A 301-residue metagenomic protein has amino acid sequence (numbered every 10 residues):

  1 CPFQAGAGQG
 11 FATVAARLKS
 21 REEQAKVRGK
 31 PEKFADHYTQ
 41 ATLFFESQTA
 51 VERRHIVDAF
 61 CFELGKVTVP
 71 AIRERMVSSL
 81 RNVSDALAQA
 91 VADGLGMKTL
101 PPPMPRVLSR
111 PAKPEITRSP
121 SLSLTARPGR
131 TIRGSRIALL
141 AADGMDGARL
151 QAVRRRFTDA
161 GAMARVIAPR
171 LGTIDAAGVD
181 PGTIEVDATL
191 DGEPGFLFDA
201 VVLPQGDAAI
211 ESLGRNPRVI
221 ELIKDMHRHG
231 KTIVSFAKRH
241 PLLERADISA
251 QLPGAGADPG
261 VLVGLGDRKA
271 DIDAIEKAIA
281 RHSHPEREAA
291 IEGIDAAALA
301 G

Functional and structural regions predicted by a protein language model:
P2-T49: Substrate-recognition/cap regions that form aromatic- and gly/pro-loop-enriched pockets for small-molecule ligands
E23-F34, F44, A50, R54-H229 (+1 more regions): Extended, subdomain-level signal for the structured scaffold at the beginning of enzyme domains
H229-F236: ADP-ribose/adenylate-binding Rossmann-like module
